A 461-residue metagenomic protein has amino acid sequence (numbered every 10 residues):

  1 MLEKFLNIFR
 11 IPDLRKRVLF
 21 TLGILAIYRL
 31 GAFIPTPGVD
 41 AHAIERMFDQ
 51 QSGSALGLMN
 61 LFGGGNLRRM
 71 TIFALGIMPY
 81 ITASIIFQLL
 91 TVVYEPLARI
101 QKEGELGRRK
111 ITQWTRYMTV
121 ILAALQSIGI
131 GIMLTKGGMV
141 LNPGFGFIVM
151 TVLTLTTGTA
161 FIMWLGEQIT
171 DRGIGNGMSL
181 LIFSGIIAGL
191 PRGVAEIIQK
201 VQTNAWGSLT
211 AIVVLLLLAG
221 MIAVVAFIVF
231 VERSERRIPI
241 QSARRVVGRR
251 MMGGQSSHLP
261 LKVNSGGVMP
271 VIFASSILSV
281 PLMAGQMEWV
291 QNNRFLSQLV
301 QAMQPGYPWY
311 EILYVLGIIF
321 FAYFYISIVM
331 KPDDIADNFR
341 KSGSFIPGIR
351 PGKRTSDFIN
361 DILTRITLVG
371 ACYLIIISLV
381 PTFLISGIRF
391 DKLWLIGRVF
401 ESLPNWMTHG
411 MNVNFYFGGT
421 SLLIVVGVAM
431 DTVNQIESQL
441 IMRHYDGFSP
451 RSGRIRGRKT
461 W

Functional and structural regions predicted by a protein language model:
M1-Q101, E105-W461: N-terminal cationic and glycine-rich segments that engage phosphates or anionic surfaces
